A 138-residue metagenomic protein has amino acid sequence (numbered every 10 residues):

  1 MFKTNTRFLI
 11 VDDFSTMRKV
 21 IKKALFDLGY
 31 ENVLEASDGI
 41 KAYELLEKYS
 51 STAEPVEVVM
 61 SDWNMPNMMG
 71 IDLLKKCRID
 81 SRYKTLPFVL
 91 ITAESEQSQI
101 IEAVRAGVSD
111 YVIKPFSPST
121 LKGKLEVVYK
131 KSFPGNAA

Functional and structural regions predicted by a protein language model:
S15-L34: Two-component/phosphorelay signaling modules centered on CheY-like receiver
K22, D72, S95-D110: Alpha4 helix (beta4-alpha4-beta5 surface) of REC/receiver domains from two-component response regulators
E35-K48, G70: Helix N-cap/capping motif at the beta->alpha junctions
E44, I71-K84: Short amphipathic alpha-helix used as the core "switch/output" element in two-component signaling
S50-M60: Active-site beta3 strand of CheY-like receiver
D62, T92: Active-site residues of response regulator receiver
M65: Receiver (REC) domain active-site loop signature in two-component systems and cognate sites in sensor histidine kinases
F116-L125: C-terminal output helix
